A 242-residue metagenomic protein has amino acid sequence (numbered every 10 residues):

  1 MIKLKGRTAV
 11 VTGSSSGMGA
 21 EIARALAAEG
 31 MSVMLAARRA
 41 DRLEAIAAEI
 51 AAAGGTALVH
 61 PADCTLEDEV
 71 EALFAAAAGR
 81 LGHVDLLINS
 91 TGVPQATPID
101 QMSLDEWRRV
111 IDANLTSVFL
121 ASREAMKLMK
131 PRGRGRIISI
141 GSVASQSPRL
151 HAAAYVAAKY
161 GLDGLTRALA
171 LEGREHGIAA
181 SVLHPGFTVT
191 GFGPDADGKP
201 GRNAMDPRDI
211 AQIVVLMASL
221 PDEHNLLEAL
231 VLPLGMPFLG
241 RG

Functional and structural regions predicted by a protein language model:
T8, S15-S16: Conserved glycine-rich cofactor-binding loop
M31-I46: Conserved glycine-rich Rossmann-like NAD(P)H-binding loop of the short-chain dehydrogenase/reductase
A40, P61-A72, L104: The beta1-alpha1 cofactor-binding region of Rossmann-like NAD(H)/NADP(H)-dependent oxidoreductases
P98-I99, E106-I111: Substrate-binding pocket helix/loop in short-chain dehydrogenase/reductase
S122, A158: Active-site helix of classical SDR
S142: Residue(s) in the substrate-gating loop at a strand-loop-helix junction that position the organic substrate next
E175-I178, V182-L183, G198-L239: C-terminal helical subdomain
